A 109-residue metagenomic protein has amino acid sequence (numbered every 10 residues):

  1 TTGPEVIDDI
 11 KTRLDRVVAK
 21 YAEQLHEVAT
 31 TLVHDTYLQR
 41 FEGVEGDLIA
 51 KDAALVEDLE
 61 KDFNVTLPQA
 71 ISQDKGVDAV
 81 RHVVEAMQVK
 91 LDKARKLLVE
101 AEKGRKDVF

Functional and structural regions predicted by a protein language model:
T1-F109: Soluble extramembrane regions of membrane proteins in the secretory/endomembrane system
